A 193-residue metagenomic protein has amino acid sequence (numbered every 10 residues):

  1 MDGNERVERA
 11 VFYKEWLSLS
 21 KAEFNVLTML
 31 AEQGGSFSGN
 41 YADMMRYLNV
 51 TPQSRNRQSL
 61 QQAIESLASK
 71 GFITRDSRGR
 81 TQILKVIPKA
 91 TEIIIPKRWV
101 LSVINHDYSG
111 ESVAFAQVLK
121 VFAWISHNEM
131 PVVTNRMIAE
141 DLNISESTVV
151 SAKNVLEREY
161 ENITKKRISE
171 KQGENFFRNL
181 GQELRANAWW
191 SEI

Functional and structural regions predicted by a protein language model:
M1-I193: Electropositive, intrinsically flexible nucleic-acid-contacting patches
